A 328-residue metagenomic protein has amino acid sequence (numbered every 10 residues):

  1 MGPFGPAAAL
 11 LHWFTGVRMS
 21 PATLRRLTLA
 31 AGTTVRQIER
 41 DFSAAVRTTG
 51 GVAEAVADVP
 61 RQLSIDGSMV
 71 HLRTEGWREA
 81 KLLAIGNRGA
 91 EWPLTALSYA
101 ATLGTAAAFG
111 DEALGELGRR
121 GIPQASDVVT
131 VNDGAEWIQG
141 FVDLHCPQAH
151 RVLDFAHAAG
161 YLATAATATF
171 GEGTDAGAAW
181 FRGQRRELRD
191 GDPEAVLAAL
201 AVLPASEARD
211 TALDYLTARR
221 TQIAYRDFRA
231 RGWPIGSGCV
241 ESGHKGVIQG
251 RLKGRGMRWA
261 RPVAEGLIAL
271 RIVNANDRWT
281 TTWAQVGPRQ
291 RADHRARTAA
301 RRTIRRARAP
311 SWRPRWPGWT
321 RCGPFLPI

Functional and structural regions predicted by a protein language model:
M1-I328: Catalytic center-proximal scaffold of phosphoryl-transfer enzymes
